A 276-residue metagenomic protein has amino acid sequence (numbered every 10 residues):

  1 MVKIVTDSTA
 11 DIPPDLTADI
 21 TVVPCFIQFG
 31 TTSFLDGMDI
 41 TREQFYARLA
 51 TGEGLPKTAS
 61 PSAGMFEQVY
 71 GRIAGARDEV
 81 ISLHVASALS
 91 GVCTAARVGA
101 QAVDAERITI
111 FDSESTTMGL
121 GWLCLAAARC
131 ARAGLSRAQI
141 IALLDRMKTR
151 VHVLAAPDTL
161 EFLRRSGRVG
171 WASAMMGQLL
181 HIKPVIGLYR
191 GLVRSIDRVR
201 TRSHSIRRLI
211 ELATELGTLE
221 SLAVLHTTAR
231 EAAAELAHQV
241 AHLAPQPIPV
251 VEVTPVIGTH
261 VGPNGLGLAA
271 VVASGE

Functional and structural regions predicted by a protein language model:
K3, T9-T32, V92-T109, S115-E276: Mixed-charge interfacial surface used for oligomerization/domain docking and macromolecular partner engagement
T32-A105: Class I S-adenosyl-L-methionine
K57, S82, I110, A223-V224: Short catalytic-loop micro-motif centered on adjacent basic/acidic residues
H84-A86, F111-E114: Short beta-strand->loop
